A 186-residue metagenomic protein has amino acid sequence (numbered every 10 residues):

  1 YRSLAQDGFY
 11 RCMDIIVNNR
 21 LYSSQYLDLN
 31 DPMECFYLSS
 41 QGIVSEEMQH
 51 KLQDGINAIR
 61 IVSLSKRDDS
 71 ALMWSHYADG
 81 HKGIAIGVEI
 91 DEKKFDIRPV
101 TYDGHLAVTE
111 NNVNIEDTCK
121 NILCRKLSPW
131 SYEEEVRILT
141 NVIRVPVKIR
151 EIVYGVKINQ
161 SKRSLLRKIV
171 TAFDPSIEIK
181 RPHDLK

Functional and structural regions predicted by a protein language model:
Y1-K186: Partner-binding and oligomerization surfaces adjacent to conserved cores of proteins that assemble macromolecular
